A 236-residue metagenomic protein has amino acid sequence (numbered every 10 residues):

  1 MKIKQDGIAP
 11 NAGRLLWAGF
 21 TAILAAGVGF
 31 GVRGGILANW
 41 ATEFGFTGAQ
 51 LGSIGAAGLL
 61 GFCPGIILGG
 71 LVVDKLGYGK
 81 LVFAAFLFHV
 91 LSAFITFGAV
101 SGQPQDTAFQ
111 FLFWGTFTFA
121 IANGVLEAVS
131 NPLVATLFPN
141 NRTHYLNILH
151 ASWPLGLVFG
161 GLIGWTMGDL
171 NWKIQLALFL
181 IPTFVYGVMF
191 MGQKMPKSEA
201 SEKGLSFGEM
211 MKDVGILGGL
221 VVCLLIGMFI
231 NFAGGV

Functional and structural regions predicted by a protein language model:
R14-F46, E127, N131, G234-V236: Extracytoplasmic
G29, G61-G65, S152, G156: MFS transmembrane alpha-helix packing/gate-lining sites
W40, V72, T166-M167: Hydrophobic alpha-helical transmembrane and interfacial-helix anchor sites in secondary transporters
A56-L71: Central cavity-lining transmembrane alpha-helices of secondary-active solute carriers, predominantly the Major
L87-Q105: C-terminal ends and interior cores of transmembrane alpha-helices in multi-pass membrane transporters/permeases
G115-A151: Cytoplasmic helix-loop-helix junction between adjacent transmembrane helices in 12-TM secondary transporters
N141, Y145-V236: Helix-loop-helix hairpin linking two adjacent transmembrane segments in secondary transporters
